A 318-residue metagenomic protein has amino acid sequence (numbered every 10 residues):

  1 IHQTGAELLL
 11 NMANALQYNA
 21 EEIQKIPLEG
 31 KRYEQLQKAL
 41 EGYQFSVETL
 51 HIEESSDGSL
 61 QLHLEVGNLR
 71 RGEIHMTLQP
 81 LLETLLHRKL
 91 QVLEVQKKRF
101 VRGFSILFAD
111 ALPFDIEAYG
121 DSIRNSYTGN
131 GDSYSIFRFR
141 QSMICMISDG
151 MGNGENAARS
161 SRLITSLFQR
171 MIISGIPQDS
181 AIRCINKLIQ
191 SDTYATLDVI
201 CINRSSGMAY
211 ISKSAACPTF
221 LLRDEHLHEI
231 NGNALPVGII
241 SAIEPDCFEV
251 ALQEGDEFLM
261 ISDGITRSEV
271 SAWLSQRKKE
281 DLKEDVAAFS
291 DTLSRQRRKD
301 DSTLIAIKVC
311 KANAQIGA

Functional and structural regions predicted by a protein language model:
I1-L36, H51: Intracellular, membrane-proximal regulatory regions of polytopic membrane proteins
I26-G58, L78-Q79, E83-F100, A158-D224 (+1 more regions): Catalytic core of PPM/PP2C metal-dependent serine/threonine phosphatase domains
H51-S56, Q96, L107-D110, N125-T128 (+6 more regions): Replace "in large, NTP-powered and nucleic-acid-processing enzymes" with "in large, NTP-powered factors and other
L62-E73, A216: A short interface-forming secondary-structure element
L85, K89, K97-G150, N156 (+2 more regions): N-terminal entry segment of metal-dependent catalytic domains or homologous docking segments
F108-D132, I182-Q190, A215-E249, S290-S294: PP2C/PPM family metal-dependent serine/threonine protein phosphatase catalytic domain, recognizing the conserved
G150-M151, C217, D263-G264: Active-site metal-binding loops of divalent metal-dependent hydrolases
I176-I189, T193-I202, F248, L252-A318: C-terminal catalytic subdomain
